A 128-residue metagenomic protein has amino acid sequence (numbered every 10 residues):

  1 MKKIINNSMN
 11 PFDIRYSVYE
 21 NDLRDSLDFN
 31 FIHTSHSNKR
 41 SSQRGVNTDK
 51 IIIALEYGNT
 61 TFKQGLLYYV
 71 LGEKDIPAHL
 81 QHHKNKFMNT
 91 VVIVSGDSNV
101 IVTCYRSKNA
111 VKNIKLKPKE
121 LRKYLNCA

Functional and structural regions predicted by a protein language model:
M1-A128: Ribonuclease/tRNase effector modules and their secretory precursors
